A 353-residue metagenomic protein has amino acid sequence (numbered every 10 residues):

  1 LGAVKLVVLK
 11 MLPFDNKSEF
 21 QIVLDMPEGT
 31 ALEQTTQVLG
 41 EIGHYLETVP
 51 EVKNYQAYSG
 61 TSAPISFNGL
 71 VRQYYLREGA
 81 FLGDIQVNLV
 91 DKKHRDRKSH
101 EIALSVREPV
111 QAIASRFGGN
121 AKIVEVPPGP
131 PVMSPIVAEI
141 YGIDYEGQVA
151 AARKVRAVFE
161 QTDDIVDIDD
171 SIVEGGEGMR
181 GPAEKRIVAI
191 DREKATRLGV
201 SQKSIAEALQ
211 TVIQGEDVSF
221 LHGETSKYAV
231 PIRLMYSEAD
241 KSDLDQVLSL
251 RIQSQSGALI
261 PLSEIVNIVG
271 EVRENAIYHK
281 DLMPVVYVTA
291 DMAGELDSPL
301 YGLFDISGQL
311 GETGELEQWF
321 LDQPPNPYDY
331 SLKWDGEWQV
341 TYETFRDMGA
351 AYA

Functional and structural regions predicted by a protein language model:
L1, Q34-P131, G178, E193-Q214: Solvent-exposed, membrane-proximal periplasmic/extracellular interface segments of envelope transport and secretion
L1-E28, L70-R72, P135: Transmembrane helices with small-residue packing motifs
M11-E19, L76-G83, N120-P135, E139 (+4 more regions): Flexible hinge/switch segments at interdomain interfaces of large molecular machines
E19-M26, G83-N88, P135-E139, K185-V188 (+1 more regions): Active-site-flanking beta-strand signature of metal-NTP-handling nucleotidyl enzymes and homologous cyclase-like
P27, G60-T61, V90, M235-S237 (+1 more regions): Residue-level recognition of strand-loop junctions within catalytic nucleotide-signaling folds
T35-I42, I102-V106, A151, V155 (+2 more regions): Hydrophobic alpha-helical membrane-association signature
L70-V71, V132-Y141, R233-Y236: Short, low-order "capping/linker" segments at domain edges
V149, R156-A353: Extracytoplasmic/periplasmic membrane-proximal domains and adjacent transmembrane bundles of envelope biogenesis
